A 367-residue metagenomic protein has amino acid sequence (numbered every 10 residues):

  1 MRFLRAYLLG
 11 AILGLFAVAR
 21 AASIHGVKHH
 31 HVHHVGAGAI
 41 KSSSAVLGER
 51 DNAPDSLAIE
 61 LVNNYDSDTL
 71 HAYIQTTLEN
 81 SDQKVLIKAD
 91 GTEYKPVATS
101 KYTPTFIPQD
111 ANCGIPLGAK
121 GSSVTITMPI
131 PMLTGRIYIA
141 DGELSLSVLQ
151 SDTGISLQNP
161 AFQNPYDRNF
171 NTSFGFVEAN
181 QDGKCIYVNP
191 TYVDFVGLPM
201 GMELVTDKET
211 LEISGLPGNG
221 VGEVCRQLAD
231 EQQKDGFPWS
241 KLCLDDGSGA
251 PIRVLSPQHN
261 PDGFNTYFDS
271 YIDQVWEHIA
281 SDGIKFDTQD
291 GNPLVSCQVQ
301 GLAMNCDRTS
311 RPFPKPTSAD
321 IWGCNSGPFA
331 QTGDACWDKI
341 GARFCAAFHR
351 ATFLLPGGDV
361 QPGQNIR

Functional and structural regions predicted by a protein language model:
R2-F3, P129: Alpha-helix initiation/capping motif
F3-A21: Cleavable N-terminal signal peptides of Sec/SRP-targeted secreted and luminal proteins
G10, R20-R367: Extracellular low-complexity, O-glycosylation-prone Ser/Thr/Pro/Gly-rich "stalks" and linkers flanking catalytic
